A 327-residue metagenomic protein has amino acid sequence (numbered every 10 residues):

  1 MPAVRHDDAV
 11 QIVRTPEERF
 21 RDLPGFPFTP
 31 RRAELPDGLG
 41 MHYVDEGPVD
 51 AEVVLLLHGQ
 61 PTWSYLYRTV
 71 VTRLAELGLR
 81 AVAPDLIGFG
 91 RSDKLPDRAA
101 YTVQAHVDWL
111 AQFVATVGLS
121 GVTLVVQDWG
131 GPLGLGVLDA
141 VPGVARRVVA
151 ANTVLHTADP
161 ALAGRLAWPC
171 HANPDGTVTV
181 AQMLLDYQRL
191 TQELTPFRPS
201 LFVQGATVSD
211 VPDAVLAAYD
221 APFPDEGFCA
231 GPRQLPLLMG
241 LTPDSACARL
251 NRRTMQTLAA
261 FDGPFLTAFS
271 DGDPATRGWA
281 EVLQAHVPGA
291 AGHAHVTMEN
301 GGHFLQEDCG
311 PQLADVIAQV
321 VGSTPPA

Functional and structural regions predicted by a protein language model:
P2-P30, M41-E46, V53, L66 (+5 more regions): Flexible "cap/lid" subdomain of the alpha/beta-hydrolase fold that forms the substrate-access gate
P36-G40: Glycine-centered tight beta-turn/hairpin loop motif at sheet-sheet or coil-to-beta transitions
A51-H58: Short beta-strand element of the alpha/beta-hydrolase
Q60-V71: The serine-hydrolase catalytic nucleophile loop
A75-D85: A fold-wide structural signal in alpha/beta-hydrolase
G301-G310, A314: Catalytic histidine-centered segment of alpha/beta-hydrolase-like enzymes
V316-T324: C-terminal alpha-helix
